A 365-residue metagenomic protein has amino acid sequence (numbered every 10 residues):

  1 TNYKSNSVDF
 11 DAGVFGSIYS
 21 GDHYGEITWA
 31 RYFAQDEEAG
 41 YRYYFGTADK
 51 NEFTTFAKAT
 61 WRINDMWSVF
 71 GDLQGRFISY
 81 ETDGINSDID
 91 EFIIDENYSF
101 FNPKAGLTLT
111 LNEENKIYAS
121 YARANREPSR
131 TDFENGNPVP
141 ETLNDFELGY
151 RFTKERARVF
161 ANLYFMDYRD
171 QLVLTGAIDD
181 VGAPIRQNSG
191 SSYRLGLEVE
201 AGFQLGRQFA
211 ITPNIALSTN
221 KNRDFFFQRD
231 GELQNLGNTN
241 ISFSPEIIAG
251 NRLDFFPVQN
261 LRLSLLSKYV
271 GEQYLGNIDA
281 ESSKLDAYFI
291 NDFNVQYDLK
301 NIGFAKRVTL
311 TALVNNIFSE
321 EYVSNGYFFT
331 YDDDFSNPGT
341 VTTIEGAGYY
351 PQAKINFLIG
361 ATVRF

Functional and structural regions predicted by a protein language model:
T1-S5, T55-W61, A105-L109, L148-F152 (+7 more regions): Residues on the lipid-exposed face of transmembrane beta-strands in outer-membrane beta-barrel proteins
Y3-S7, R62-M66, N112-E114, F152-R158 (+7 more regions): Strand-connecting loop/turn motifs
K4, F45-N51, D90-S99, G136-T142 (+5 more regions): Replace "Gram-negative outer membrane beta-barrel proteins" with "bacterial and organellar outer membrane beta-barrel
S5-D11, F15-Y19, A39, Y43-Y168 (+3 more regions): Structural signature of Gram-negative outer-membrane beta-barrels, strongest in the C-terminal barrel of TonB-dependent
D22, F77-G84, T108-E147, F152 (+6 more regions): Surface-exposed extracellular loop regions of Gram-negative outer-membrane beta-barrel proteins, predominantly
T28-Y43, E81-S99, V173-I185, R223-T239 (+1 more regions): Solvent-exposed loop segments that connect transmembrane elements
D65, F165, Q187-I278, T362-R364: Gram-negative outer-membrane beta-barrel transporters
I211, K221, G271-Y274, D298-F365: C-terminal beta-signal and adjacent terminal beta-strands/loops of Gram-negative outer-membrane beta-barrel proteins
